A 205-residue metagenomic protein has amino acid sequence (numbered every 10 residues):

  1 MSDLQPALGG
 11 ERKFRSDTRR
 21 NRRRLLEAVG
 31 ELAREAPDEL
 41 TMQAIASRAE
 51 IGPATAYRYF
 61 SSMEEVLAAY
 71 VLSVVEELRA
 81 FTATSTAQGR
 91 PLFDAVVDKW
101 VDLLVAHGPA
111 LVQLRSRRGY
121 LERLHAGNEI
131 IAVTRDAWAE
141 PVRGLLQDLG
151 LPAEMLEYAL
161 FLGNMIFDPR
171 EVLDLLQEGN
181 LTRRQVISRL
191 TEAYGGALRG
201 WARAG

Functional and structural regions predicted by a protein language model:
M1-G9, D102, D136, E140-L151 (+1 more regions): C-terminal peripheral helix-coil segments that are non-catalytic and often amphipathic
M1-R48, E65-A68: Basic, helix-initiating cap at the start of DNA-binding domains
R24, A28-E35, E77-S85, K99 (+1 more regions): Solvent-exposed, amphipathic alpha-helical segments
E50-F60: Short hydrophobic/aromatic patch on the recognition helix
V66-V74, L111, G127-I130, T134: Alpha-helical DNA-contacting segments of helix-turn-helix folds
A69, T82-P109: Hydrophobic alpha-helical connector segments
R79, E122-A153, E157-F161, S188: Amphipathic alpha-helical packing segments from all-alpha helical-bundle domains
L104-N128, E140, R170-L176: Amphipathic alpha-helical segments used for helix-helix packing
